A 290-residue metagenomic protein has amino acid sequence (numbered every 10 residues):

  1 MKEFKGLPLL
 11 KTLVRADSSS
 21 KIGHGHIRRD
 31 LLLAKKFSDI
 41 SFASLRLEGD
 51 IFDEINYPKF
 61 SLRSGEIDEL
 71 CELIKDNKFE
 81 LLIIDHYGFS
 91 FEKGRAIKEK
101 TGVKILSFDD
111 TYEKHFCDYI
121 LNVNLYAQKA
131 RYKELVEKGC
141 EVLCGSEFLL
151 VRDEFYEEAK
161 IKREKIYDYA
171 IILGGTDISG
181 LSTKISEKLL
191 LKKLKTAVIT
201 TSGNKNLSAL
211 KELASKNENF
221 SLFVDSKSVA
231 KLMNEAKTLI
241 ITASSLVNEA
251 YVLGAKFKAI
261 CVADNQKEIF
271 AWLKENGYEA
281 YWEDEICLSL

Functional and structural regions predicted by a protein language model:
L9-L13: Extreme N-terminal starter segment of soluble prokaryotic enzymes
V14-R15, S19-K36, L45-K138: Active-site and donor-binding regions of nucleotide-sugar-utilizing enzymes
H24, K227-I269: A donor-sugar binding/catalytic signature common to diverse glycosyltransferases and related nucleotide-sugar
I40-L47, T196-S202: Short internal beta-strands
K59-E66, S221-D225, E279-C287: Short acidic-hydrophobic, aromatic-tinged amphipathic segments that line or gate anion-handling sites
C117-T176: A nucleotide-sugar donor-handling region in carbohydrate enzymes
Y167-E235: Donor-nucleotide binding loops and adjacent catalytic segments primarily of GT-B fold Leloir glycosyltransferases
K256-S289: Nucleotide-sugar donor-binding patch of glycosyltransferase catalytic domains
